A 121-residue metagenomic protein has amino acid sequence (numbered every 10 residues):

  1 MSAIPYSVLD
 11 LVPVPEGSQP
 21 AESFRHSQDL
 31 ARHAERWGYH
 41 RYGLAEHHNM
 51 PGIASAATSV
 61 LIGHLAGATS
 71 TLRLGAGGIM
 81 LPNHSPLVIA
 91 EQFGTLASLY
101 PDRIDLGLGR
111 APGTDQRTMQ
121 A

Functional and structural regions predicted by a protein language model:
M1-L74: N-terminal beta1-alpha1-beta2 module of alpha/beta enzyme domains
S2-E22, N83-A121: Flexible, glycine-rich active-site loops centered on histidine and acidic residues that chelate a metal or position
A45, G77, G107-G109: Structural motif
A76-H84: Active-site nucleophile and cofactor-binding loops and adjacent substrate-binding regions of central metabolic enzymes
